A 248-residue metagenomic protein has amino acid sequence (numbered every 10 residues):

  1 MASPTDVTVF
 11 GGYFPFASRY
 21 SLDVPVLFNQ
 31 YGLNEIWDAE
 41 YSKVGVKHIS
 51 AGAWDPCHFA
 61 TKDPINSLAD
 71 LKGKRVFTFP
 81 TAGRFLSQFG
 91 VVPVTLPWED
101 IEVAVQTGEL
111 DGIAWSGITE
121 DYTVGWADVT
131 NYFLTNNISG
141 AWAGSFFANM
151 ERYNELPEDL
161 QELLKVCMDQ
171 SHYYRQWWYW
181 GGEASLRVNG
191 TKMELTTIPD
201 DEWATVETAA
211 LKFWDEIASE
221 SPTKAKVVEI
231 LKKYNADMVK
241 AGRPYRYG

Functional and structural regions predicted by a protein language model:
M1-V24, I36-G248: N-terminal secretory/targeting leader peptides
Y31-G32: Core domains of carbohydrate- and sulfate-ester-processing enzymes
